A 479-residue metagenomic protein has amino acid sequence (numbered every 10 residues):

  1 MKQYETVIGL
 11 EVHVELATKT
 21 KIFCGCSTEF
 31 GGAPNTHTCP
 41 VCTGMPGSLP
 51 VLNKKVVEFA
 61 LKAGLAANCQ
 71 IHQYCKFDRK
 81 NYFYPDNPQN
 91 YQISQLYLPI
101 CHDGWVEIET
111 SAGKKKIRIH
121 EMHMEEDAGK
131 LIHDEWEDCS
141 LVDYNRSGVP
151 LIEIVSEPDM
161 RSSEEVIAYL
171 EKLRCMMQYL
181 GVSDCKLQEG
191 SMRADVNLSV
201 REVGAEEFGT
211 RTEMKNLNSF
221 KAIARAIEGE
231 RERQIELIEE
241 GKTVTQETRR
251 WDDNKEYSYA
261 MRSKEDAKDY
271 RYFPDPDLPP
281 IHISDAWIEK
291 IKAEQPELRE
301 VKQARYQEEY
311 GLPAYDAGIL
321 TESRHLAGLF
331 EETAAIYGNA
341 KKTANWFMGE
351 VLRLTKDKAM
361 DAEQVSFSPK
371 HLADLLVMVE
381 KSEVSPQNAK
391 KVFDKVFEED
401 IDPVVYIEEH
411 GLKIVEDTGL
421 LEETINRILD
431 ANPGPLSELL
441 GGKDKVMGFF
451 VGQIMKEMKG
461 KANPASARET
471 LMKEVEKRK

Functional and structural regions predicted by a protein language model:
M1-E297, E308, A314, A335-N339 (+2 more regions): Basic, nucleic-acid-interacting segments
K2, G311, A334-T343, E383-V384 (+1 more regions): Structural motif
A17, N197, R201, E232 (+8 more regions): Amphipathic alpha-helical core segments of compact helical bundles
G190-E202, Q307-L329, A340-K358, K370-L372 (+2 more regions): Core structural elements
I281-H282, A317, L329-E331, K342-T343 (+8 more regions): Extended hydrophobic-aromatic, low-complexity segments
W287-E294, V301, E331-G338, L372-V384: Extended, non-catalytic structural segments that build the interaction scaffolds of large macromolecular assemblies
A362-A373, E383-K456: Strongly charged, low-complexity linkers/loops
D444-K479: Short, amphipathic C-terminal "tail helix"
